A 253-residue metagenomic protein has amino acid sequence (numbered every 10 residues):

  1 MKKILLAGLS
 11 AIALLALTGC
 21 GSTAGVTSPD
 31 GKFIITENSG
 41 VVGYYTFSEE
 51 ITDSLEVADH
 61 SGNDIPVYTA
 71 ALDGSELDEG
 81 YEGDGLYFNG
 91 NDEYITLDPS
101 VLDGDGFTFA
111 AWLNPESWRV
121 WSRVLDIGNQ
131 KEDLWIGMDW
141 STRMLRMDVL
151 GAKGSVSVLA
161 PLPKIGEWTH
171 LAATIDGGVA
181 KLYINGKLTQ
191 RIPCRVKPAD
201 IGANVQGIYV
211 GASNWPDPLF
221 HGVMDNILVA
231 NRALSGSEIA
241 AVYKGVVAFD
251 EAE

Functional and structural regions predicted by a protein language model:
M1-I4: Positively charged n-region of N-terminal signal peptides that target proteins for export
L6-I12: Sec-dependent N-terminal signal peptides
A16-G19: C-terminal motif of bacterial Sec signal peptides marking the signal peptidase cleavage site
G21-D64, L77-E253: Extracellular glycan-associated modules
